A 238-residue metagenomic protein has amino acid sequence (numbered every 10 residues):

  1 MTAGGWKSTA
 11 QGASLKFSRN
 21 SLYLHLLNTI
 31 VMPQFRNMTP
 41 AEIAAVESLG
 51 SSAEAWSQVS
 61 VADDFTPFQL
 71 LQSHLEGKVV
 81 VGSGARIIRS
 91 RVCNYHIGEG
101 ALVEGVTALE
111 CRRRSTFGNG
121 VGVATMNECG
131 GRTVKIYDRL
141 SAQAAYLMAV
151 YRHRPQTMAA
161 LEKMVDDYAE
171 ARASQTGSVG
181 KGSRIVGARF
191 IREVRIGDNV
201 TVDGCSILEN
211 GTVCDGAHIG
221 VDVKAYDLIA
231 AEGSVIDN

Functional and structural regions predicted by a protein language model:
A10-Q11, L15-N238: Domain-scale signature associated with acetyltransferase and cell-envelope carbohydrate enzymes
